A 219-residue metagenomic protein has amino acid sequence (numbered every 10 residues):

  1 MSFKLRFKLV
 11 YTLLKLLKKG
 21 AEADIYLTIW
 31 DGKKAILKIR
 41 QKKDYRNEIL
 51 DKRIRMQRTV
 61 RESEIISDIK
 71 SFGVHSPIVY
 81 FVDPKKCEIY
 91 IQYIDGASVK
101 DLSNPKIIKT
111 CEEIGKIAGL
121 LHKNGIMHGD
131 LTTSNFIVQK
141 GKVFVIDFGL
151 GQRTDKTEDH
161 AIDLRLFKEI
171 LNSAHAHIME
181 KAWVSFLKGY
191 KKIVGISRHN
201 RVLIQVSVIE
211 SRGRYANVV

Functional and structural regions predicted by a protein language model:
S2-K19, G32-K34, E113, N124 (+1 more regions): Regulatory N- and C-terminal appendages and interdomain linkers associated with kinase/kinase-like NTP transferase
K15-V60: ATP-binding glycine-rich loop module of kinase domains
L27-W30, I39, F81, Y93 (+1 more regions): Conserved hydrophobic "DFG−1" position in protein kinase catalytic cores
Q41, D95, T133, L150 (+1 more regions): Short, glycine/acidic-enriched loop or turn micro-motifs at the edges of active sites
R55-R58, K70, V74-E112: Conserved structural core of kinase catalytic domains
D68-V74, K100-S134, Q139, V143 (+2 more regions): Conserved kinase catalytic-core helix
F144-V219: C-lobe/activation-segment region of protein kinase-like
